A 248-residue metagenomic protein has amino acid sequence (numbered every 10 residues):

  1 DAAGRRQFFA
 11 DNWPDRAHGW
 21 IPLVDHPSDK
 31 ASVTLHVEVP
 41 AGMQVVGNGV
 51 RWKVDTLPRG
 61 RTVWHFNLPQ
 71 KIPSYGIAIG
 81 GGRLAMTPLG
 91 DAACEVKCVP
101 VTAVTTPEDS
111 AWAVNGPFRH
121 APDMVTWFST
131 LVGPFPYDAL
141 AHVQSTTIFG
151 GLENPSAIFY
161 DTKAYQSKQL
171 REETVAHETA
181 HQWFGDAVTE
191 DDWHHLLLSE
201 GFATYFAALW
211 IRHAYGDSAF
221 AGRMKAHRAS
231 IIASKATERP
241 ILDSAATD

Functional and structural regions predicted by a protein language model:
D11-D15, L23-A176, Y205-A208, R228 (+1 more regions): Hydrophobic helix-coil surface modules that form long, contiguous segments used for peptide/substrate interaction
V114-F118, D192-E200, D248: Active-site metal-coordination segments of metallo-dependent hydrolases
P134-V143, E190-H195, D217-G222: Surface-exposed patches in mature extracellular/periplasmic domains of secreted proteins
Q169-T174, Q182, L196, E200: Active-site alpha-helix of zinc metalloproteases
T179-L196, L209: Catalytic Zn2+-binding segment of zinc metalloproteases
E200-D248: Acidic/His/Gly-enriched intrinsically disordered linker/tail segments that often contain short helix/coil "MoRF-like"
